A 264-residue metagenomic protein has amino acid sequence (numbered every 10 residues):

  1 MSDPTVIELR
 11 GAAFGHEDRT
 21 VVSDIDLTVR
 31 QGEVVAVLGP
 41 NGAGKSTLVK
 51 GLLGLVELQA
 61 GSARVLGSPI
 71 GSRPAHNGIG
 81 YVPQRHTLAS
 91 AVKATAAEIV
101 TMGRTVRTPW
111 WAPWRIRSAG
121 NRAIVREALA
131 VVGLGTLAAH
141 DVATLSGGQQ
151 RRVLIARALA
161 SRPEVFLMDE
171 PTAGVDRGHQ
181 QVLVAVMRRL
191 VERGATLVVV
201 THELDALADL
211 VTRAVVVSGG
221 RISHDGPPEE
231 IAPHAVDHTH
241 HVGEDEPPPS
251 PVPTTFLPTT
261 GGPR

Functional and structural regions predicted by a protein language model:
G61-A75: Conserved ABC transporter NBD signature motif
T101, I116-L137: Conserved ABC ATPase "signature" region
D141-L145, Q149: Conserved ABC ATPase signature
R162: Conserved catalytic motifs of ABC-family nucleotide-binding domains
F166-D169: Catalytic Walker B motif of ABC-type/P-loop ATPase nucleotide-binding domains
T201-H202: H-loop/switch region of ABC-family ATPase nucleotide-binding domains
A214-P227: H-loop (His-switch) and adjacent beta-strand-loop-beta switch element of ABC-type ATPase nucleotide-binding domains
